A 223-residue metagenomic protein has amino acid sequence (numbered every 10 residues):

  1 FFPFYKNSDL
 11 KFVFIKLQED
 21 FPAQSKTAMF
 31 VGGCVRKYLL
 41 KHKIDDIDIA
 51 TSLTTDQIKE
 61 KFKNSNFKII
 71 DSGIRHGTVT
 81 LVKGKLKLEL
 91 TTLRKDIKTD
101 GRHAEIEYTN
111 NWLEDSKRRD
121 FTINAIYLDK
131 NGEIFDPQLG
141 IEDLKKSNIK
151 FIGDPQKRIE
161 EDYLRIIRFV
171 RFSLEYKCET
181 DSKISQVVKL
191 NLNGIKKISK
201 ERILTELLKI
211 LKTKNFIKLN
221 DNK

Functional and structural regions predicted by a protein language model:
F1-K223: Catalytic cores of the polymerase beta-like nucleotidyltransferase superfamily and closely associated nucleotide
